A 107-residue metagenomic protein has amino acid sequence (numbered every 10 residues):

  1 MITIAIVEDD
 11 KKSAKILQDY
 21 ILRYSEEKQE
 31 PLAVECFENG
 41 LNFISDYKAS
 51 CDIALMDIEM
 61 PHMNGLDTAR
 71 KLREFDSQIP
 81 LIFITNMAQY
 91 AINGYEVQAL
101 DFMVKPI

Functional and structural regions predicted by a protein language model:
M1-A5: Non-catalytic signal-transmission and effector/linker regions of two-component phosphorelay proteins
E8: Conserved acidic carboxylate
K11-E35, E74: Two-component/phosphorelay signaling modules centered on CheY-like receiver
C36-N42, G65: Helix N-cap/capping motif at the beta->alpha junctions
S45, C51-I107: CheY-like receiver
